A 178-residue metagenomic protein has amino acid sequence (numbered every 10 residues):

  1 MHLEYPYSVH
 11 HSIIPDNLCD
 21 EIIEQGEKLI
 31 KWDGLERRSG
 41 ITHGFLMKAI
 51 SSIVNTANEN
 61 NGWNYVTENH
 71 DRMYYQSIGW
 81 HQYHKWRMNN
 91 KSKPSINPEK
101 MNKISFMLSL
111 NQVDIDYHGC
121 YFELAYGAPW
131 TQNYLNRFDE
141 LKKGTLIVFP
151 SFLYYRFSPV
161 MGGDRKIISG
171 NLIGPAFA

Functional and structural regions predicted by a protein language model:
M1-V148, F152-A178: Fe(II)/2-oxoglutarate oxygenase catalytic core
